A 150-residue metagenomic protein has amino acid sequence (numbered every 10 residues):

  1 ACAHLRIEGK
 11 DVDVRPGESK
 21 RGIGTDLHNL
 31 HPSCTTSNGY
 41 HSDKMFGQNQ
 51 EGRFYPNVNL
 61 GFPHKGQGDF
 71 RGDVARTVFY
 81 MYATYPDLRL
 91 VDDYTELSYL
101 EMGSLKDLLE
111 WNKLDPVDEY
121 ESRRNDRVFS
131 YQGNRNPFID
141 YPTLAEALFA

Functional and structural regions predicted by a protein language model:
C2-A150: Domain-level detector of nuclease and nuclease-like folds in predominantly extracellular/periplasmic contexts
